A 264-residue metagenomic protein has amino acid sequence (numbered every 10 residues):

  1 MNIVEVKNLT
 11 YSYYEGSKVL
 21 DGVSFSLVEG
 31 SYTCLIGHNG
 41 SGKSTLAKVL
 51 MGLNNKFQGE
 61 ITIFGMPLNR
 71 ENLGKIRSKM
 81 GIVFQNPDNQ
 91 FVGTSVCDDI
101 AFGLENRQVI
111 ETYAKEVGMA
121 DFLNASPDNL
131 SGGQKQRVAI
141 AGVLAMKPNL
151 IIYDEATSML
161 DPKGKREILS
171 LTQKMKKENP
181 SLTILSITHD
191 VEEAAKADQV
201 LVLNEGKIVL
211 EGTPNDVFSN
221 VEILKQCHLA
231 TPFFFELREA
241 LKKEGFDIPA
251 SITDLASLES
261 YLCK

Functional and structural regions predicted by a protein language model:
I36-H38: The feature captures the beta-strand-to-loop junction immediately N-terminal to the Walker
M51: Helix-to-loop junction immediately C-terminal to a conserved catalytic motif
G59-P67, I76: Conserved ABC transporter NBD signature motif
R107-F122: Conserved ABC ATPase "signature" region
S126-L130, Q134: Conserved ABC ATPase signature
I151-D154: Catalytic Walker B motif of ABC-type/P-loop ATPase nucleotide-binding domains
